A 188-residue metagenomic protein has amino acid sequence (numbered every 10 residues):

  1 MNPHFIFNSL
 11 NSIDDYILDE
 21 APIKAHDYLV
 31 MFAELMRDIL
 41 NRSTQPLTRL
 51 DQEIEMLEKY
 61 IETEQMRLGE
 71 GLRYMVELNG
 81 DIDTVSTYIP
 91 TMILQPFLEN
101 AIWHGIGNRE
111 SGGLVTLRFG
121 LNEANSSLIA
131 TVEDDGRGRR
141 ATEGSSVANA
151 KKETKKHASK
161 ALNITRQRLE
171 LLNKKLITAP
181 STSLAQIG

Functional and structural regions predicted by a protein language model:
M1-L184: Two-component histidine phosphotransfer core
